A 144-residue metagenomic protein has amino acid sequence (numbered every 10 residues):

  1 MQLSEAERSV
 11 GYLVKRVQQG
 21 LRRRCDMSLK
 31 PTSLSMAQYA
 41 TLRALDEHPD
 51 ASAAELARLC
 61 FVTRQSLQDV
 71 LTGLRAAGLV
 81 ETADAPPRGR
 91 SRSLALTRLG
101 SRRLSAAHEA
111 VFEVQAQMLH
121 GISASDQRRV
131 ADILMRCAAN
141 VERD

Functional and structural regions predicted by a protein language model:
M1-A6, A124-D144: C-terminal regulatory/oligomerization modules of transcriptional regulators
M1-T32: N-terminal leader segment of winged-helix/HTH proteins
R22, D50, T72-M135: Charged, amphipathic alpha-helical coiled-coil/dimerization segments
T41-L42: Short alpha-helical "packing" element that flanks the helix-turn-helix/winged-helix DNA-binding module
L59: Residues within the alpha-helical elements of helix-turn-helix
